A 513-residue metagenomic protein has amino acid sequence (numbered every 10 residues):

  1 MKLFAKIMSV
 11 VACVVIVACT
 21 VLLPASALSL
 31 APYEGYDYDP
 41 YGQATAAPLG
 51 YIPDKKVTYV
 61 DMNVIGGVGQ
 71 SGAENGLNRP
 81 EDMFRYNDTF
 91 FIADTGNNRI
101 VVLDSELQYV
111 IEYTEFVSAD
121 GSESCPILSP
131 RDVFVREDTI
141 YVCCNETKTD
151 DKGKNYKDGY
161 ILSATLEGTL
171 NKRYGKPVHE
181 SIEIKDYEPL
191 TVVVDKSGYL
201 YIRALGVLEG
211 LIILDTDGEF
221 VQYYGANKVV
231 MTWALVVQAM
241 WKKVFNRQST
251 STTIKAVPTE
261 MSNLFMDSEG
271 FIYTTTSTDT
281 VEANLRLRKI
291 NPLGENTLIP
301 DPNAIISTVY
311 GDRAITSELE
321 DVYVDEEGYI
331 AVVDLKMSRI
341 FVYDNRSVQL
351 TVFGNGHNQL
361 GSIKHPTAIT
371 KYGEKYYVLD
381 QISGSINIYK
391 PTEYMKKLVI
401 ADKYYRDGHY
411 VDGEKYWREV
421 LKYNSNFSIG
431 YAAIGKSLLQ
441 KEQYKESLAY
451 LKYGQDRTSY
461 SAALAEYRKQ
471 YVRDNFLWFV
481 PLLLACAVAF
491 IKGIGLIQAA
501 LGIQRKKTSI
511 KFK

Functional and structural regions predicted by a protein language model:
M1-L3: N-terminal secretory signal peptides that target proteins for export/translocation
A5-I16, N475-P481: Sec-dependent signal peptide hydrophobic core
V17-A25: C-terminal segment of classical bacterial N-terminal signal peptides
S26-K415, E419-Y444, G454-Q455, S461-F479 (+2 more regions): Eukaryotic scaffold repeat domains enriched in small/polar residues
E446-A449: Extended alpha-helical stalk/coiled-coil segments
A485-A499: Alpha-helical transmembrane segments
